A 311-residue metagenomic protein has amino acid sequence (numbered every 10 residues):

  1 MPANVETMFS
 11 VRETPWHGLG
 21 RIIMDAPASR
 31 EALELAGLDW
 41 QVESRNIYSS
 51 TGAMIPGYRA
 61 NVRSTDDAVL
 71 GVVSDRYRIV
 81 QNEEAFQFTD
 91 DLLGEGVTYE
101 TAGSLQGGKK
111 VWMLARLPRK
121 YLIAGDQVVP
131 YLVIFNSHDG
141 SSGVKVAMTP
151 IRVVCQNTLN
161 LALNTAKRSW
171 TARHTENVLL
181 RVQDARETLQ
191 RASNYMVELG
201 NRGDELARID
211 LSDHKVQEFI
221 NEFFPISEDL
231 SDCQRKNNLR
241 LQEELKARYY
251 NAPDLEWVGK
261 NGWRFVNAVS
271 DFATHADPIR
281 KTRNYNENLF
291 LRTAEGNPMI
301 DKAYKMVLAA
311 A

Functional and structural regions predicted by a protein language model:
M1-I47, R119-A311: Intrinsically disordered, low-complexity regions enriched in serine/threonine
M1-L105, D210: N-terminal low-complexity, intrinsically disordered segments
N61, M113-A115, I134: Generic structural hydrophobic/aromatic packing signal, biased to beta-strands
A85, K109-V111, V128: Residues at beta-strand starts and edge strands
G94-I123: Ser/Thr-rich, low-complexity intrinsically disordered terminal regions
